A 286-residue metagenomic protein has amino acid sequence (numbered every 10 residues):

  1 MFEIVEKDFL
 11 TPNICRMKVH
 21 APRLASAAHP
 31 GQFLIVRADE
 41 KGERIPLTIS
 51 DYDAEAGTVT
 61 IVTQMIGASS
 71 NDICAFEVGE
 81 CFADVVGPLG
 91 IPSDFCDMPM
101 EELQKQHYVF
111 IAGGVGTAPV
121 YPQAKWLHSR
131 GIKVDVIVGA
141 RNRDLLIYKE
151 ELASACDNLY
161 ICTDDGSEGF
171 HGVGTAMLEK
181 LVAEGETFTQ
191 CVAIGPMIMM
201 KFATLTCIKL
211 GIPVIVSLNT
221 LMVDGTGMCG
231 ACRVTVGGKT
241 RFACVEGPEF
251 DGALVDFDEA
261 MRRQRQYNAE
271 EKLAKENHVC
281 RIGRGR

Functional and structural regions predicted by a protein language model:
M1-E80: Ferredoxin-reductase
E6, D51, I161-T163, V216 (+1 more regions): Structural signal for conserved beta-strand scaffold positions within catalytic alpha/beta enzyme cores
V36, D84-V85, V234: A generic structural signal for residues embedded in beta-strands
D39, G87-P88, G237: Short, surface-exposed secondary-structure boundary micro-motifs
G42-D51, L89-M100, C244: Short, Lys/Arg- and Gly-enriched loop/turn segments at beta-strand edges
N71-V223: FNR/FR-type flavoprotein reductase catalytic core
P119, M197, N219-E249, H278-R284: Local cysteine-cluster metal-coordination motifs and their immediate loop/turn environment, predominantly Fe-S cluster
F242-E246, F250-R286: Short Fe-S-cluster ligation motifs
